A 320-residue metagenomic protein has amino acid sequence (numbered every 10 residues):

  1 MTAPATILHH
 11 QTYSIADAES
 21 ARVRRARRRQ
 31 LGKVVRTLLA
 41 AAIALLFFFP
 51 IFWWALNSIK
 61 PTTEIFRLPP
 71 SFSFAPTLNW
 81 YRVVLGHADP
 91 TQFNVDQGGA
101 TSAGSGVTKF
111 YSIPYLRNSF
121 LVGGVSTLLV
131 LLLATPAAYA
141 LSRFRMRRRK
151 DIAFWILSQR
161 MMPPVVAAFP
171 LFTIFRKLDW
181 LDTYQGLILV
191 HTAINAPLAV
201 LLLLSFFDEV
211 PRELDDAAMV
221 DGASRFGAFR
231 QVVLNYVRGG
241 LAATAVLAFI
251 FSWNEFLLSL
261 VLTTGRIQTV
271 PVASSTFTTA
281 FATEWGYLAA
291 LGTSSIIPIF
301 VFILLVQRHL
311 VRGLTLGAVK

Functional and structural regions predicted by a protein language model:
M1-T6: Short, non-transmembrane cytosolic segments of multipass membrane proteins
I7-I15, R24, K33-K320: A structural signal for multi-pass alpha-helical bundles of membrane permease subunits that mediate small-molecule
A21-R28: Cytosolic juxtamembrane amphipathic/interface segments immediately preceding and feeding into a transmembrane helix
